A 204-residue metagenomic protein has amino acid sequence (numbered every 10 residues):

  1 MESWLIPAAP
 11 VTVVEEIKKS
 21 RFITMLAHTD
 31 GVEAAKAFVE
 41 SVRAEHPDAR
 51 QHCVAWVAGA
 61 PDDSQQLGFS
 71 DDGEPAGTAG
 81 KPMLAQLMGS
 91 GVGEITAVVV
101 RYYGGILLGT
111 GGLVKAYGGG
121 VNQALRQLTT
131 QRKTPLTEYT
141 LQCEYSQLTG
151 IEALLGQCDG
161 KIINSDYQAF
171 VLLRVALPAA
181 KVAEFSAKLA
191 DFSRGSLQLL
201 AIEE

Functional and structural regions predicted by a protein language model:
M1-G77, L200-E204: C-terminal regulatory domains involved in ligand/effector binding and gene-expression control
T24-M25, H52-V54, E94-V98, T140 (+1 more regions): Structural motif
A79-Q127: Active-site beta-strand/loop microenvironment that shapes enzyme catalytic pockets
T130-Y145, L173-V175: Short glycine-/aliphatic-rich beta-strand segments at the starts of folded cytosolic domains
L141-G160: Short amphipathic alpha-helix segments
I151-Q157, E184-S193: Short amphipathic alpha-helices in soluble, non-transmembrane regions that often serve as interface/regulatory elements
K161-D166, S193-E204: Conserved short beta-strand edge segments in small beta-sheet-based binding/regulatory domains
V175, K181-V182: Terminal, non-globular segments
